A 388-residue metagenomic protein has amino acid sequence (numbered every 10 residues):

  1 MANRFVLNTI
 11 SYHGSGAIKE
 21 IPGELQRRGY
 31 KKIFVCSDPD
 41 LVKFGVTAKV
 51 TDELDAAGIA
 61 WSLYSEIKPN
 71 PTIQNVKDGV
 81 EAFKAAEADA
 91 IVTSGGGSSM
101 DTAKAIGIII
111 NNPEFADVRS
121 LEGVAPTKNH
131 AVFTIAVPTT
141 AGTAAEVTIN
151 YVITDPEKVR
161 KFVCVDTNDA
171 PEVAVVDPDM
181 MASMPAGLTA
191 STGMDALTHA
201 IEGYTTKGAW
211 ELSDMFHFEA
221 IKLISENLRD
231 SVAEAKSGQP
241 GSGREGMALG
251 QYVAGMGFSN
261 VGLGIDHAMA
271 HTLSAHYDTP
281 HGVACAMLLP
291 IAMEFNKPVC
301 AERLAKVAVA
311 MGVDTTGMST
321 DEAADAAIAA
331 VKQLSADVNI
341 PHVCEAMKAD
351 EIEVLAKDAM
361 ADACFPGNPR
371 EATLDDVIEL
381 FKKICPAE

Functional and structural regions predicted by a protein language model:
M1-Y64, A387-E388: An N-terminal, well-structured beta->alpha segment
G14, V35, T72, G97 (+9 more regions): Buried hydrophobic positions in well-ordered alpha/beta secondary-structure cores of metabolic enzymes
I18-I21, K43-V46, I73-V76, S98-A103 (+3 more regions): Short glycine/serine/threonine-rich phosphate/pyrophosphate-binding segments that cradle anionic phosphate groups
V42-F115, D230-R244: N-terminal small/polar loop signature for handling phosphorylated ligands or for N-terminal nucleophile
Q74-D179: Glycine/threonine-rich beta-strand-loop-alpha-helix active-site module that forms ligand/phosphate-binding
G142, Y252-C285, D362-P366: Glycine-rich phosphate/pyrophosphate-binding beta-alpha loops
N150-V261: Carboxylate- and glycine-rich phosphate/diphosphate-binding segment that chelates Mg2+/Mn2+
P290-E388: Mobile late-domain/C-terminal helix-loop "cap" segments that border catalytic sites or the cytosolic face
